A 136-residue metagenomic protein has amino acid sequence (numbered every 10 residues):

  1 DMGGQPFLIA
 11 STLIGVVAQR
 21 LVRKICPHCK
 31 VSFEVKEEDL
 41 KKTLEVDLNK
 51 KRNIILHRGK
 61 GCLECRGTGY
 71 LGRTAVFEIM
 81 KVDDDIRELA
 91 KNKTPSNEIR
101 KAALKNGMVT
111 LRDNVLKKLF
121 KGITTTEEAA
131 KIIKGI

Functional and structural regions predicted by a protein language model:
D1-I136: Short, flexible helix-loop junctions that flank or precede catalytic/ligand sites
